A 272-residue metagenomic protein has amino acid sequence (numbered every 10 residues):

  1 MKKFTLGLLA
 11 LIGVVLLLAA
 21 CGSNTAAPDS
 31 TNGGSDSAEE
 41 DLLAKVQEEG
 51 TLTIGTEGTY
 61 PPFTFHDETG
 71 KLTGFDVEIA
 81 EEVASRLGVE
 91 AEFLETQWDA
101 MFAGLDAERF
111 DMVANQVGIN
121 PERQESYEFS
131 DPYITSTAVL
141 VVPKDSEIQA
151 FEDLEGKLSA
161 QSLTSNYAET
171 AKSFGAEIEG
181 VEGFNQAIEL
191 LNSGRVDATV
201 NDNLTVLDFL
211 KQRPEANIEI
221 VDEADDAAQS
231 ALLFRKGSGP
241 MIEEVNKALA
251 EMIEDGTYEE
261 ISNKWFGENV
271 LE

Functional and structural regions predicted by a protein language model:
L17-A20: C-terminal motif of bacterial Sec signal peptides marking the signal peptidase cleavage site
G22, V77-E78, E82-R86, S165 (+1 more regions): Extended ligand-binding regions for polar small-molecule ligands
G33-A114: Extracytoplasmic small-molecule ligand-binding "clamshell" domains of the periplasmic binding protein/Venus flytrap
G50-T56, F151-T164: Short loop->beta-strand "edge-of-pocket" segments that line small-molecule binding or catalytic clefts across diverse
E81, S85, E90-D153: Acidic, polar ligand-binding/catalytic clefts
F93-A103, S146, L163-N166, E179-S193 (+1 more regions): Short helix-initiation/N-cap motifs at beta->coil->alpha
V117-Q124, T170-S173, D197-A227: A ligand-binding cleft/hinge motif common to bilobed small-molecule-binding domains
T135-V142, L207-A250, E268-E272: Periplasmic-binding protein-like
